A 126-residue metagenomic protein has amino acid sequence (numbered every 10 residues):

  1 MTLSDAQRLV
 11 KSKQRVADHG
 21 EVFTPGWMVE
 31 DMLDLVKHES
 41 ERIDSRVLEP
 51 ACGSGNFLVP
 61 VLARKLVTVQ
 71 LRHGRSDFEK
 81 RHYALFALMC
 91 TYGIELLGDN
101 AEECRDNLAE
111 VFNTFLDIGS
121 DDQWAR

Functional and structural regions predicted by a protein language model:
M1-R126: SAM-dependent methyltransferase catalytic region
